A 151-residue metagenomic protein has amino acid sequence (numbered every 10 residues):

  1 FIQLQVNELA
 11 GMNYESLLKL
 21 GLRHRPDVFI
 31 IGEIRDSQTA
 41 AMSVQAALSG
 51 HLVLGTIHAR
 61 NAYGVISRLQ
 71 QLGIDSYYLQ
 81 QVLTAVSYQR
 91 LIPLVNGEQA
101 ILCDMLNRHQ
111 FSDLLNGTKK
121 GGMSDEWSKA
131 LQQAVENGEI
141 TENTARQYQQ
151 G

Functional and structural regions predicted by a protein language model:
F1-G151: Short, flexible helix-loop junctions that flank or precede catalytic/ligand sites
